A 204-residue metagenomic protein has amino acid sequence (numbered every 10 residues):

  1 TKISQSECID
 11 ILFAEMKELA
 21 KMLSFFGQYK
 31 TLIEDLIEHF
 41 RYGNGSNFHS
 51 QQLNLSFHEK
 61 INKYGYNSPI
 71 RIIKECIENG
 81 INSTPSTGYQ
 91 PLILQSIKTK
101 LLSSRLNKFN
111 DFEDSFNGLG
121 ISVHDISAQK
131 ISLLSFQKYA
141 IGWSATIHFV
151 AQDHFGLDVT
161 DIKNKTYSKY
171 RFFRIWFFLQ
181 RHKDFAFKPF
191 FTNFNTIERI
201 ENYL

Functional and structural regions predicted by a protein language model:
T1, T31, T84-T87, T99 (+5 more regions): Residue-identity detector for threonine
T1-S122: Membrane-inserting hydrophobic helices used for pore formation or membrane fusion
D10, D35, D111-D114, D125 (+3 more regions): Acidic-enriched, low-complexity/disordered segments with a strong bias for Aspartate over Glutamate
H58, L134, N195-I197: A structural detector for beta-sheet-dominated domains
L94, K98-T99, S103-L106, E113 (+6 more regions): Intrinsically disordered, low-complexity regions
S103-D153: Membrane-lipid interaction segments
L157-L204: Active-site or metal-binding loop neighborhoods of secreted/extracellular toxin and effector enzymes
